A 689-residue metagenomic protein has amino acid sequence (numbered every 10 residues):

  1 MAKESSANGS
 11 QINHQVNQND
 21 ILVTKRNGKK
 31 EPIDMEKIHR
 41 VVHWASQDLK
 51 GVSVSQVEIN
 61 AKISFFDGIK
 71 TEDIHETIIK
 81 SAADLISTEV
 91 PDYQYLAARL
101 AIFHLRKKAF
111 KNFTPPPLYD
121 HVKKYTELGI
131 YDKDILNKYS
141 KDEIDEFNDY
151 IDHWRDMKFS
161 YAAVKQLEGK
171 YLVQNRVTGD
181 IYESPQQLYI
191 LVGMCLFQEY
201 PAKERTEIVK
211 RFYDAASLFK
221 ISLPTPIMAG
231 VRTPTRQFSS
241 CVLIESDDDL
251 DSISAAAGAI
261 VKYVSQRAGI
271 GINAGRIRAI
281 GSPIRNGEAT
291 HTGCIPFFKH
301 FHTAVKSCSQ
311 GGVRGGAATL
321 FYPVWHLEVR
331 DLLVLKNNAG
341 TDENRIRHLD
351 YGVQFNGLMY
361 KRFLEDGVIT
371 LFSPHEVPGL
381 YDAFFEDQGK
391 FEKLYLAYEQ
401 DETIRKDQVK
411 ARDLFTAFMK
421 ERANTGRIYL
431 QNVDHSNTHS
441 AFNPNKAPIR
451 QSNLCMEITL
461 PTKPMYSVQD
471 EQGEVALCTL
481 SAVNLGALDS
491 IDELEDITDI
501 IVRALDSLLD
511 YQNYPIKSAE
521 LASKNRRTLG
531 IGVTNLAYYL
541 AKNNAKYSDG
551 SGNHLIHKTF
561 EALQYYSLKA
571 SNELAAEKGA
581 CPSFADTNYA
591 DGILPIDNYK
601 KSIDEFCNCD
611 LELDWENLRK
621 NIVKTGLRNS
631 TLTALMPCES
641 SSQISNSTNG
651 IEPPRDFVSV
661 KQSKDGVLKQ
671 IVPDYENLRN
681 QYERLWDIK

Functional and structural regions predicted by a protein language model:
A2-K689: Long, C-terminal-biased catalytic regions of enzyme "large/alpha" subunits
